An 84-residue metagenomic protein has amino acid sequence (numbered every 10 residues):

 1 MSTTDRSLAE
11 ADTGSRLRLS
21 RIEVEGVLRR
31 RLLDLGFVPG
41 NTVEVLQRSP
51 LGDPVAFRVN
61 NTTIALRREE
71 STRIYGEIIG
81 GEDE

Functional and structural regions predicted by a protein language model:
M1-A11: Extreme N-terminal tail/first-helix region
S7, G14, R73-I74: Conserved SET/PR domain catalytic loop and adjacent active-site segment of histone-lysine N-methyltransferases
T13-E69: Amphipathic, hydrophobic secondary-structure cores in small proteins
T72-E84: Glycine- and charge-enriched low-complexity intrinsically disordered segments
